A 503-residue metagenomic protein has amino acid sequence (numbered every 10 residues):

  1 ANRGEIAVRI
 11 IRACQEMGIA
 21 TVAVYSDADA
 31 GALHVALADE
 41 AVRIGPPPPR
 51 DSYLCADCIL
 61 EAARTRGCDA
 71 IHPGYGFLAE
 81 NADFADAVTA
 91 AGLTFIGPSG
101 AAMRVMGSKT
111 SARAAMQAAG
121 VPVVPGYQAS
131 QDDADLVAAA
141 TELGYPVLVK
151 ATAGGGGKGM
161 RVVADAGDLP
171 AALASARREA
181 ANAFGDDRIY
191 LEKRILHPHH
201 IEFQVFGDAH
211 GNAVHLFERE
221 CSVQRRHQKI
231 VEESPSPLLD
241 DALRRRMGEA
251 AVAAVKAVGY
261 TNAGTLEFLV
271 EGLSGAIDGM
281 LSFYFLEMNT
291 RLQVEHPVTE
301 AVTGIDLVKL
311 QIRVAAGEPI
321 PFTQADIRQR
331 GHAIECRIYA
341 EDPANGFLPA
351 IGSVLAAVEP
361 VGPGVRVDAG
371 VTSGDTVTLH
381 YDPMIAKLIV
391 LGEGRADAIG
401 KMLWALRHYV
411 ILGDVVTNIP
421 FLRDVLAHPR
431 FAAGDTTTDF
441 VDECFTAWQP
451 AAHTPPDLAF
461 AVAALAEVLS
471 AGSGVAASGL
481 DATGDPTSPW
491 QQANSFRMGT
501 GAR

Functional and structural regions predicted by a protein language model:
A1-L266, V270-H296: N-terminal beta-alpha lobe that positions the nucleotide/phosphoryl donor in ATP/NTP-coupled carboxylate activation
A251, P297-R503: Catalytic cores of soluble metabolic enzymes centered on carboxylation/carboxyl-transfer
